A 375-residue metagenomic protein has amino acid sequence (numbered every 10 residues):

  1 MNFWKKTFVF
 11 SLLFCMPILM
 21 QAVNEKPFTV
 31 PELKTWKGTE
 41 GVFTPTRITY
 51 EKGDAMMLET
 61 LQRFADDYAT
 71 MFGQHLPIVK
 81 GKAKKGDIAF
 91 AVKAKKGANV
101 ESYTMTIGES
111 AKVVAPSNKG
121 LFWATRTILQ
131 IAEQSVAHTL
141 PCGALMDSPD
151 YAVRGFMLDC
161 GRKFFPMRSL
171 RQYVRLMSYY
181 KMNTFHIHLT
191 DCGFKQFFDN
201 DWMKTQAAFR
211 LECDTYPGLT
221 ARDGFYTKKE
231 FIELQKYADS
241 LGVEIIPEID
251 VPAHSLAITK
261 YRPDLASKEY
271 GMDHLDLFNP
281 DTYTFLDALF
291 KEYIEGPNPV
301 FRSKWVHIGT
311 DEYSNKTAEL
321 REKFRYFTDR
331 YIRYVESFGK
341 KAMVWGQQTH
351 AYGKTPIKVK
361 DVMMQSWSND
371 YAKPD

Functional and structural regions predicted by a protein language model:
M1-K26: Bacterial Sec-dependent N-terminal signal peptides
Q21, A372-D375: Short, intrinsically disordered, charge-balanced linker/junction segments flanking boundaries in proteins
Q21-P149, A342-A351, K358: Acidic, contiguous N-terminal accessory segments
P45-E51, G155-D159, G271-D276, Y313-T317: Glycine- and acidic
M57, F164-P166, C192-Q196, P252-I258 (+3 more regions): Flexible loop/turn segments at secondary-structure boundaries
G97-D276, D281-Y283, D287-W305: Feature activates predominantly on carbohydrate-active enzymes
I258, P263-V362, S368-D370: Active-site neighborhood of glycoside hydrolase catalytic domains
